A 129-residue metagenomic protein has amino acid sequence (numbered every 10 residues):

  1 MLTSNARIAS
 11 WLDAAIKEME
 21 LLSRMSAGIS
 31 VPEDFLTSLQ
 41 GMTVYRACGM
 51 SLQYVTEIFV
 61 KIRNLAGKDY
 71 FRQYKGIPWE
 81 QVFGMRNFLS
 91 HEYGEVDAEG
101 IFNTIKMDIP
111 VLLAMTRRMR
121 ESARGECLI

Functional and structural regions predicted by a protein language model:
M1-I129: Solvent-exposed interaction patches of small proteins and small membrane subunits
